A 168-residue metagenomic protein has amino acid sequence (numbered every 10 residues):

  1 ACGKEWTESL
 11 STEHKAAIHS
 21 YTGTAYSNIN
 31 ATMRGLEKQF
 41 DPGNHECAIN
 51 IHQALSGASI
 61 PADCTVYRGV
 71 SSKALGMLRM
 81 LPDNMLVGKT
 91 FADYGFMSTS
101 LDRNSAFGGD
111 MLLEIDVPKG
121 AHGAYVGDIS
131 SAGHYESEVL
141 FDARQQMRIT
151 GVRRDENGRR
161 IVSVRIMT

Functional and structural regions predicted by a protein language model:
A1-T168: Mono-ADP-ribosyltransferase
